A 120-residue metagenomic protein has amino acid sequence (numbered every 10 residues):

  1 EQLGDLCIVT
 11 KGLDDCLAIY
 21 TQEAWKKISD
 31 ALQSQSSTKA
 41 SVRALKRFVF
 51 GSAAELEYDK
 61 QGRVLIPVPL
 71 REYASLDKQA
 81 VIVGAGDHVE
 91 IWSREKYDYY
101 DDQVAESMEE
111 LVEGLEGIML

Functional and structural regions predicted by a protein language model:
E1, G62-I66, V89-I91: Short, structured motif recognition centered on aromatic/hydrophobic residues
E1-L17: A positional/architectural concept
L17-A18, Q22-L56: Helix-adjacent hinge/juxtasegments
L17-E23, E90-M108: Positively charged
A54-R63, V68-D77: Beta-rich strand-turn-strand
R71-A85, E90-R94, D101: Short conserved catalytic/interaction loops centered on acidic-Pro-aromatic/His motifs
V104-L120: Acidic/histidine-enriched, glycine/proline-rich intrinsically disordered or flexible terminal extensions
